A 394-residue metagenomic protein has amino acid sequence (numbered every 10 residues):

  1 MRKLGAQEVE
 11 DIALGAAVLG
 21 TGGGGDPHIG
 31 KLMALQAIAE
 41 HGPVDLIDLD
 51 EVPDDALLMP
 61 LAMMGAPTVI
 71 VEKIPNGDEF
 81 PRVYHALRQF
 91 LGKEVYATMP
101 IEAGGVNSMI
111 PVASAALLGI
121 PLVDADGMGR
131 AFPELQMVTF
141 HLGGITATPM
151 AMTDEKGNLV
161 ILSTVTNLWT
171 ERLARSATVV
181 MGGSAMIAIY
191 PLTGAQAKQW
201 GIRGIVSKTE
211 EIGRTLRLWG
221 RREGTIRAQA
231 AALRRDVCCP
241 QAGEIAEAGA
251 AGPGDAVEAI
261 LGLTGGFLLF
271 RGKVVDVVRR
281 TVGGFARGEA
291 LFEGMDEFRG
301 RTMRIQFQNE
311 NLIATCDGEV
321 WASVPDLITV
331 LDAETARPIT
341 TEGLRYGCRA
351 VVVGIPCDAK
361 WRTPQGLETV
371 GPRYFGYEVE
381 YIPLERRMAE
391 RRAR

Functional and structural regions predicted by a protein language model:
E10-M63, T340-D358: N-terminal low-complexity or amphipathic/hydrophobic leaders
D26-G30, F80-P81, I101-A113, G129-E134: Short glycine/serine/threonine-rich phosphate/pyrophosphate-binding segments that cradle anionic phosphate groups
V52-P67, M137-A177: A structural-propensity feature for long, helix-poor, extended segments
V52-Y96: Glycine-rich oxoanion-binding loops at beta->alpha junctions
A116-Q136: Short, acidic/small-residue loops that bind anionic groups at enzyme active sites
K156-I205: Conserved anion/nucleotide-ligand pocket segment
G213-G294: Oxyanion-binding "anion nests"
V277-R394: C-terminal non-catalytic interaction/assembly regions of soluble proteins
